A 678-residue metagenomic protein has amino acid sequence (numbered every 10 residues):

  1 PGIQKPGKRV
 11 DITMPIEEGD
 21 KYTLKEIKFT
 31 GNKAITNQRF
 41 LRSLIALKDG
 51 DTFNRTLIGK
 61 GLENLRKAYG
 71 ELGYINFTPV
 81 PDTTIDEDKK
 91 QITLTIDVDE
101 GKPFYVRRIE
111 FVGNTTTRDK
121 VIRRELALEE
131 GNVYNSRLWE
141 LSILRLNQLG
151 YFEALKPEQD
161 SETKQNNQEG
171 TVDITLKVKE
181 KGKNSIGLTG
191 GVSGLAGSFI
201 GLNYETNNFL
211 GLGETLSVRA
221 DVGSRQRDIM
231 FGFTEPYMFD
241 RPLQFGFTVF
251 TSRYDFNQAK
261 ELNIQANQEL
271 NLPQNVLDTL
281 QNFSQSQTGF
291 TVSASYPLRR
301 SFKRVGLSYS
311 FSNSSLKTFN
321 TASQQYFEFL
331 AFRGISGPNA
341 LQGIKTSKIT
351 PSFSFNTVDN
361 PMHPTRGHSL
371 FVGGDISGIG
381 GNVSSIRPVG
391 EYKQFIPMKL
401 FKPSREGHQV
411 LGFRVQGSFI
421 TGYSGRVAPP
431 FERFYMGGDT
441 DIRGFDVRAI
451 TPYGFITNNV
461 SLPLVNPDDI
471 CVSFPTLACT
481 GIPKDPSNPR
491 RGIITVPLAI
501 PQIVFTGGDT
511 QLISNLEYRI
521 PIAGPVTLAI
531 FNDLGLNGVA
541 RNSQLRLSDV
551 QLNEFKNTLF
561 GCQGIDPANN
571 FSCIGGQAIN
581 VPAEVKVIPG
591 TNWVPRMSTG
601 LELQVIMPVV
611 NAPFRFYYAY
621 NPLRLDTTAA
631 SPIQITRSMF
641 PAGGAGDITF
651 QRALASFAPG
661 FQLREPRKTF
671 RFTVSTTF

Functional and structural regions predicted by a protein language model:
P1, G61-A68, L72-P81, L155 (+4 more regions): Phosphate-interacting basic helix/loop segments used at nucleotide- and nucleic-acid interfaces
P1-L149, E153-D173, V178-K181, F199-G201 (+1 more regions): Interaction-mediating elements
R9, V192, V222, F311 (+2 more regions): Short, flexible loop/turn elements at secondary-structure junctions
T13-P15, T78, T95-D97, Y105 (+13 more regions): Structured core elements
M14, F29, F40-L41, Y69 (+17 more regions): Buried hydrophobic packing residues in well-ordered domains
P15-E17, T30, D99, V112 (+12 more regions): Solvent-exposed residues in well-ordered beta-strands and their adjoining turns, especially edge/terminal strands
T23, A34, T56, T116 (+10 more regions): Gram-negative/organellar outer-membrane beta-barrel architecture
Q148, A322-P595, E602, D647-E665 (+1 more regions): C-terminal outer-membrane beta-barrel translocator/porin domains of Gram-negative envelope proteins and their
